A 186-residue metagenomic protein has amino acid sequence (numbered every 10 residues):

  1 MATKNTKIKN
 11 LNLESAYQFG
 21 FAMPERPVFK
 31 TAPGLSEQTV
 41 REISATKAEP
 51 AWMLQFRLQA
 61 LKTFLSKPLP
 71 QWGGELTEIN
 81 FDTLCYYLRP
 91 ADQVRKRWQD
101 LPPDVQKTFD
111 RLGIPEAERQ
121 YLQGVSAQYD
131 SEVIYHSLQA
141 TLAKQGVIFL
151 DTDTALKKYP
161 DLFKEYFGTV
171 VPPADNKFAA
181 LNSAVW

Functional and structural regions predicted by a protein language model:
A2-W186: Glycine-rich and polybasic anion-binding loops at the starts of cofactor/ligand-binding domains
